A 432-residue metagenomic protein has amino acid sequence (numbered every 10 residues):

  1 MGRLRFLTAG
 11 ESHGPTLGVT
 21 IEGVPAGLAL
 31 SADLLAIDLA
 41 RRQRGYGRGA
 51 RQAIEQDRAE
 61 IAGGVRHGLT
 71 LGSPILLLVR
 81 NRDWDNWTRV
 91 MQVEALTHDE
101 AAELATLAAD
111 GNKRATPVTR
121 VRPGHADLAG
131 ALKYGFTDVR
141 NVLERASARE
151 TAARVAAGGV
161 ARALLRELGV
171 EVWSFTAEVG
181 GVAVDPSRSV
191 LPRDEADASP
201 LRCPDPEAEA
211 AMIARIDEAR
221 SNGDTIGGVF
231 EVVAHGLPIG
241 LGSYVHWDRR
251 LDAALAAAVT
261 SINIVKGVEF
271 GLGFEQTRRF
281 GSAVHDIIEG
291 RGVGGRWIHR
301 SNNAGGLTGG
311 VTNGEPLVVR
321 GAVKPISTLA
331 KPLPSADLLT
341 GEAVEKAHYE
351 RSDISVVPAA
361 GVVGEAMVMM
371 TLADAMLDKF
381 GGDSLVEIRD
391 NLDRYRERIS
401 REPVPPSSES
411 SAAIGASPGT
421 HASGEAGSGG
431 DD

Functional and structural regions predicted by a protein language model:
M1-D432: Generic N-terminal targeting/processing segments that precede catalytic cores or assembly contacts
